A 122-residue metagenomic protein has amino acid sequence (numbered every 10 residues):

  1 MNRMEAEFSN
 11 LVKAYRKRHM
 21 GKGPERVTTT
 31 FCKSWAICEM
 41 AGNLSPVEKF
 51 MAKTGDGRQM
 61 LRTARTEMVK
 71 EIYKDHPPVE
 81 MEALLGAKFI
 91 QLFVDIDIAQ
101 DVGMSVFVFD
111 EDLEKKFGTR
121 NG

Functional and structural regions predicted by a protein language model:
M1-G122: Interaction-mediating elements
